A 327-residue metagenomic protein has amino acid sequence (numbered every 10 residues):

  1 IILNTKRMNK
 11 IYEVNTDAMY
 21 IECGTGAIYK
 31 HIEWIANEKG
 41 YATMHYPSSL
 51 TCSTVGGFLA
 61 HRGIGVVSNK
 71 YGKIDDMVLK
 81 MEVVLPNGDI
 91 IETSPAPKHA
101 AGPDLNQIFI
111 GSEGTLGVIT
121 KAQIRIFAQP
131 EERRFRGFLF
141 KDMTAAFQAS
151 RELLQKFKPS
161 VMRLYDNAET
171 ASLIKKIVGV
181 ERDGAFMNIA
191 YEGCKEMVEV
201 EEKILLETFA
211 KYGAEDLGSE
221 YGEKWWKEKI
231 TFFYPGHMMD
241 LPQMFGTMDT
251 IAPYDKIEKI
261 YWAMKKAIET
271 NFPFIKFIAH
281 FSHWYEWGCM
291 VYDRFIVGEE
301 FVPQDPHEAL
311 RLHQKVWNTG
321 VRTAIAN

Functional and structural regions predicted by a protein language model:
I1, P47-V55, Y165-T170, G222-E223: Short, glycine/charge-rich beta-strand/loop segments that flank catalytic centers and engage negatively charged groups
I1-M8, T43: Glycine-rich N-terminal segment of FAD-binding domains in flavoprotein oxidoreductases, spanning the beta-loop-helix
I1-N4, T115-K121, V198-E202: Short, acidic (Asp/Glu-rich) active-site segment that either coordinates a divalent metal cofactor
I2-N4, R62-G63, V180: Short, hinge-like loop/turn segments at secondary-structure boundaries
T5-R7, G114, F295-V297: Short, small-residue-rich loop/turn micro-motifs
K10-R163: FAD-binding subdomain of flavoenzyme oxidoreductases
A128, L139, A145-K315, T319-A326: C-terminal substrate-recognition/cap domain of FAD-linked oxidoreductases
